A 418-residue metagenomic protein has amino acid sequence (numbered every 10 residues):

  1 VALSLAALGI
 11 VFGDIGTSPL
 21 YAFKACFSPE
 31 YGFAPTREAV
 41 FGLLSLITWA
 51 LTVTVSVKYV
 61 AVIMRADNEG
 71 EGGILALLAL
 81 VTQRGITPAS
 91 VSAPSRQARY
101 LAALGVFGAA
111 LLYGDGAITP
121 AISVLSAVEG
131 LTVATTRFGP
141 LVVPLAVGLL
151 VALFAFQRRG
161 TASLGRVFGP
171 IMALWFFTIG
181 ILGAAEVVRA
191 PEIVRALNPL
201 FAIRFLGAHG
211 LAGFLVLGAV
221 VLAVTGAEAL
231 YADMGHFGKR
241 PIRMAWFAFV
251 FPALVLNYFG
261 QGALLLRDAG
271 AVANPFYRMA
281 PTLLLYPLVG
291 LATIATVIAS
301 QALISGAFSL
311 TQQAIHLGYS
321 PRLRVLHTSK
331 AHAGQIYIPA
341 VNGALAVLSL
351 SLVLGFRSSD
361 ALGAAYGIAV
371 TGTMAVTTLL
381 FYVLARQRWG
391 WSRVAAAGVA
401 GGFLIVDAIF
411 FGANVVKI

Functional and structural regions predicted by a protein language model:
V1-I418: The structured alpha-helical core of multi-pass membrane proteins
